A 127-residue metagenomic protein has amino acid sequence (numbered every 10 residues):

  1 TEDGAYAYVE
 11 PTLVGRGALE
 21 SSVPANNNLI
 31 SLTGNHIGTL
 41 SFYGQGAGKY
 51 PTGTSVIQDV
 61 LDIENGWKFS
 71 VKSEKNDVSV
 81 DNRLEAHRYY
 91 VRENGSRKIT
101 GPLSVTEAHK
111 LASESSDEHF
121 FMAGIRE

Functional and structural regions predicted by a protein language model:
T1-E127: NAD(P)-dependent dehydrogenase/reductase Rossmann-like domain
